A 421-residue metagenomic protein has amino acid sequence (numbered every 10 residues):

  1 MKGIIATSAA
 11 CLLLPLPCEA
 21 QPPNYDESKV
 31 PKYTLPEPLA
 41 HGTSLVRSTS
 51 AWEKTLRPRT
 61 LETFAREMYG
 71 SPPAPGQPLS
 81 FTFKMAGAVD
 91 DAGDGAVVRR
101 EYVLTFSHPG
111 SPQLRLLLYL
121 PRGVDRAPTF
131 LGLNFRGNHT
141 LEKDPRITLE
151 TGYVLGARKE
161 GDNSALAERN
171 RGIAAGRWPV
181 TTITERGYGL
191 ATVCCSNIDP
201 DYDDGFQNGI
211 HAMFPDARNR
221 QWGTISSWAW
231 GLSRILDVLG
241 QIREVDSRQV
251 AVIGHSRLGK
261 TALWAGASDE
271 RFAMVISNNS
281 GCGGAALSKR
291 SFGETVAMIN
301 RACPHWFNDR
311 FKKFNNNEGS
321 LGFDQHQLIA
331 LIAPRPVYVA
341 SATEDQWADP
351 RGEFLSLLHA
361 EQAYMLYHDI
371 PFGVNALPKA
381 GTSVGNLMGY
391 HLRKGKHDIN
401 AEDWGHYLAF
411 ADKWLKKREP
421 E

Functional and structural regions predicted by a protein language model:
A6-P15: Bacterial N-terminal signal peptides
C18-R115, Y119, G123, G137-T151 (+2 more regions): N-terminal targeting or regulatory segments adjacent to alpha/beta-hydrolase or S9 domains
D125-F130, R186-A191, D246-Q249, E270-M274 (+2 more regions): Loop/turn elements at helix/coil->beta-strand transitions in domains of secreted/extracellular proteins
L131-Q241, S247, G284, S288-R290: Cap/lid segment of the alpha/beta-hydrolase catalytic domain
R234-E294, A302, F311-K312, N317-E318: Primarily recognizes the serine-hydrolase "nucleophile elbow" in alpha/beta-hydrolase and SGNH/GDSL folds
S277-L328, D349, E353-V374: Mobile cap/lid helix-loop segments that gate and shape the active-site cleft of serine hydrolases
A333-A348, R393-G395: Conserved strand-to-loop "acid loop" that flanks and positions the catalytic carboxylate
L357-E421: C-terminal catalytic histidine-bearing segment of alpha/beta-hydrolase fold enzymes
